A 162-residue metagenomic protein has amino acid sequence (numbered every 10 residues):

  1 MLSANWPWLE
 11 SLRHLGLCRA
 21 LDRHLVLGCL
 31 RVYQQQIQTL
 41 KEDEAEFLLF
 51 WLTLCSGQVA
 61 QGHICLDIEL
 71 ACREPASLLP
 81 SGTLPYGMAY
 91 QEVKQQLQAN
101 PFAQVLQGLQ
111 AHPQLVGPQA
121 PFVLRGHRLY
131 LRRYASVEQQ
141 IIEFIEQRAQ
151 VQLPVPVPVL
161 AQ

Functional and structural regions predicted by a protein language model:
M1-Q162: Helicase P-loop NTPase motor core of nucleic-acid translocases
